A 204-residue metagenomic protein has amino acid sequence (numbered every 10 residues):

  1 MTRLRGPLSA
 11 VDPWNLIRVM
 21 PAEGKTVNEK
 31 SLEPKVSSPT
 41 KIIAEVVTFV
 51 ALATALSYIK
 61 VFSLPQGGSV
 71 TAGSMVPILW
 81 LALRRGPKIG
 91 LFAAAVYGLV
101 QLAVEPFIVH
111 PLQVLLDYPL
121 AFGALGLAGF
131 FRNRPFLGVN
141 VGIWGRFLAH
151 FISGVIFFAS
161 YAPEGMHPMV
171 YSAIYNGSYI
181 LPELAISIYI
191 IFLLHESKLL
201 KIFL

Functional and structural regions predicted by a protein language model:
M1-V50, V170-L204: Alpha-helical transmembrane segments and their cytosolic interface
I17-L83, K88-F92: Hydrophobic transmembrane alpha-helices
I43-V47, V76, P87-A95, V114-L115 (+5 more regions): Hydrophobic alpha-helical transmembrane segments
L56-V70, V96-F130, V155-P163: Interfacial aromatic-anchored transmembrane helix boundaries in multi-pass membrane proteins
M75, D117-L125, F147, E183-I188: Core segments of transmembrane alpha-helices that mediate helix-helix packing or line hydrophobic substrate/ligand
L83-R85, L127-R132, L194-L199: Structural signal for the C-terminal ends of transmembrane alpha-helices and the immediately following loop
F131-L148, P168: Internal alpha-helical transmembrane segments of multi-pass membrane proteins
G145-F158: C-terminal TM-helix exit segments that contain a strictly Trp-centered aromatic cap at the helix terminus
